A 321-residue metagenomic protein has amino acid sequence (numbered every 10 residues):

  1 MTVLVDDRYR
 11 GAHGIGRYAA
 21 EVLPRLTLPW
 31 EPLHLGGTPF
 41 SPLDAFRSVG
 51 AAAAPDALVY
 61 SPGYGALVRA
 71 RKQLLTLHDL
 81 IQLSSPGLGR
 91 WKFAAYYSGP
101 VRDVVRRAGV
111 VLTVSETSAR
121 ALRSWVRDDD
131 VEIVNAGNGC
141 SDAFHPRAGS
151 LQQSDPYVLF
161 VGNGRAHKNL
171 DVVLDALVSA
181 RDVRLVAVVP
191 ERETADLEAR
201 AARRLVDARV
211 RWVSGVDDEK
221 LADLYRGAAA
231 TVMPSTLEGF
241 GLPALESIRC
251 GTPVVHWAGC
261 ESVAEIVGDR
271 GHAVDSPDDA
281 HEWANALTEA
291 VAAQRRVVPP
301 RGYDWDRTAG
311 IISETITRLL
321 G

Functional and structural regions predicted by a protein language model:
M1-G321: Carbohydrate transferase catalytic cores enriched for Leloir-type hexosyltransferases
